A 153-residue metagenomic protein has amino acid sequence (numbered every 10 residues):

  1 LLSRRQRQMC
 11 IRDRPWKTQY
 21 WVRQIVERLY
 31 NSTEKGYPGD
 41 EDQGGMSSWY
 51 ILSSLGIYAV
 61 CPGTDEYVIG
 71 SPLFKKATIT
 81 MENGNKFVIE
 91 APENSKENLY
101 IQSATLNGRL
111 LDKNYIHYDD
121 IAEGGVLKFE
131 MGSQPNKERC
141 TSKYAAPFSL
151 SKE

Functional and structural regions predicted by a protein language model:
L1-R7, I11: Single conserved hydrophobic/aromatic residue that forms the stacking wall/gate of nucleotide- or nucleobase-binding
Q6-Q8, Q19, Q24, Q43 (+2 more regions): Residue-identity detector for glutamine
D13-R28, P38-L73: Catalytic cores of secreted or luminal carbohydrate-active enzymes
W16, N31, C61-T64, V68-E153: Beta-rich accessory regions
T33-Y37: Aromatic/acidic polysaccharide-binding cleft in carbohydrate-active enzymes
